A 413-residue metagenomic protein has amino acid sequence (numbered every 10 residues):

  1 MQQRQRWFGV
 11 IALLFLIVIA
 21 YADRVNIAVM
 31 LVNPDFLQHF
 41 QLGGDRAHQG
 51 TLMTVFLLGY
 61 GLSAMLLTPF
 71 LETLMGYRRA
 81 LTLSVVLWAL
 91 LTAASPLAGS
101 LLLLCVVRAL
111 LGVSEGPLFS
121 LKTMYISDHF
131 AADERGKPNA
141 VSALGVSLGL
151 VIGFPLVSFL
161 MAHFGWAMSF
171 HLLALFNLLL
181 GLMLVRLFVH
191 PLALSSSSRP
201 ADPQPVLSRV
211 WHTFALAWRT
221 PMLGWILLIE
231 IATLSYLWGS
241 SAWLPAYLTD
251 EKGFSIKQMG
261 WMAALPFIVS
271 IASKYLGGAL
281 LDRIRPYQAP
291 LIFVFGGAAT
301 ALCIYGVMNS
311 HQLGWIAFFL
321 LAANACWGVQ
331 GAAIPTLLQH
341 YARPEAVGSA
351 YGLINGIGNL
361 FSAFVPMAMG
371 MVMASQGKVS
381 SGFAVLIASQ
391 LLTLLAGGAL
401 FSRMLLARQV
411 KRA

Functional and structural regions predicted by a protein language model:
M1-Q2, L192-I226: Juxtamembrane intracellular "pre-TM" segments in multi-pass secondary transporters
A28-V29, P221-Y275, G331, P335: Extracytoplasmic gate region of multi-pass secondary transporters
L62-G99: Conserved MFS/SLC helix-loop-helix module at the cytosolic interface between two early adjacent transmembrane helices
S63-G76, Y275-P286, M373: Helix-to-loop junctions at the C-terminal end of transmembrane segments in multipass secondary transporters
T73-V85, D282-G296: Cytoplasmic membrane-interface "Motif A"-like loop-to-helix N-cap segments of 12-TM Major Facilitator Superfamily
V107-S147: Cytoplasmic helix-loop-helix junction between adjacent transmembrane helices in 12-TM secondary transporters
S142-L192: Helix-loop-helix hairpin linking two adjacent transmembrane segments in secondary transporters
Y287-I334: C-terminal transmembrane helical hairpin of 12-TM major facilitator-type secondary transporters
